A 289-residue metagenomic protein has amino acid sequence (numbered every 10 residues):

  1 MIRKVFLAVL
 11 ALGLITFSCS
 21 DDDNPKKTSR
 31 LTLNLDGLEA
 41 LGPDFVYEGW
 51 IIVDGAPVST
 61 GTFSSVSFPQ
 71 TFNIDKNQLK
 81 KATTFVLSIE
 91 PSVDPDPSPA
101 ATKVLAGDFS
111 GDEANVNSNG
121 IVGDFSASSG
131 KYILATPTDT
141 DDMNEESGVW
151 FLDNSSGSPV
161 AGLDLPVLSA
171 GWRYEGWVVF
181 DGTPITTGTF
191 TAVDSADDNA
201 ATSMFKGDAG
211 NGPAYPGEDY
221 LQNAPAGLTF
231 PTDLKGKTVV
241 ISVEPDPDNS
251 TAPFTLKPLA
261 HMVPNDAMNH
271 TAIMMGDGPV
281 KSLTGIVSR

Functional and structural regions predicted by a protein language model:
M1-V5: Positively charged n-region of N-terminal signal peptides that target proteins for export
F6-L10: Sec-dependent N-terminal signal peptides
I15-S18: C-terminal motif of bacterial Sec signal peptides marking the signal peptidase cleavage site
S20-R289: N-terminal targeting/export leaders
